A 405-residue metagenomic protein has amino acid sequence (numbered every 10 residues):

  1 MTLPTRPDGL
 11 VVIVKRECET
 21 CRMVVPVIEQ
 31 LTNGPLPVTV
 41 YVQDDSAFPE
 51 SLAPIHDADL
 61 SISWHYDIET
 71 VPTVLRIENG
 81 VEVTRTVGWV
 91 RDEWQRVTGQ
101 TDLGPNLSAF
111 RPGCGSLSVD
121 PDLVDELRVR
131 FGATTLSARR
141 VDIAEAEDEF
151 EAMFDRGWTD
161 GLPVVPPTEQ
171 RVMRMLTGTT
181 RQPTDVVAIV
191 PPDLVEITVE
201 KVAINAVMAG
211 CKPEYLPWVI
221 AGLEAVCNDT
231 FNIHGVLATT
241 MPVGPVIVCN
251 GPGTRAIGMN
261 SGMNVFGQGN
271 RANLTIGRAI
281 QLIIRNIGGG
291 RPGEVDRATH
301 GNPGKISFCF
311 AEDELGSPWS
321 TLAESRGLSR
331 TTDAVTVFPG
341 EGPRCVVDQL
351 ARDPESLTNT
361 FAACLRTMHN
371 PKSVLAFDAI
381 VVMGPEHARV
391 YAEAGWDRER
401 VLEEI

Functional and structural regions predicted by a protein language model:
M1-P7, P105-S108: N-terminal leader/targeting and pre-domain segments
P4-I28: Short active-site neighborhood of thiol/selenol oxidoreductases, capturing the structured segment around
I13-E17, Y41-D45, G384-P385: Structural motif
P35-D59: Thiol-based oxidoreductase modules, predominantly thioredoxin-like and allied folds used for disulfide exchange
E50-I77: Short, internal strand/loop/helix patches that form the active-site neighborhood or redox-interaction surface
T70, L75-R111: Non-catalytic, surface beta->alpha helical segment in thiol-disulfide oxidoreductase systems
G104-S137, A144: Iron-sulfur (Fe-S) cluster-binding modules
R128-I405: Non-transmembrane, aqueous-exposed alpha-helical and coiled segments at domain scale
